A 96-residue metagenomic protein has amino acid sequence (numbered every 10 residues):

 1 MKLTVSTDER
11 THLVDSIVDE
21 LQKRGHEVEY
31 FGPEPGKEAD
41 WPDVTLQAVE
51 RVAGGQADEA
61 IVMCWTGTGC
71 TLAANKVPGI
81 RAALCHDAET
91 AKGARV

Functional and structural regions predicted by a protein language model:
K2-L3, A57-A60, G79-R81: Short active-site oxyanion
K2-S6, R10-L13, I17, D87-V96: C-terminal binding/interaction regions
S6, E29-G32, A60-C64: Short, conserved beta-strand edge motifs with alternating hydrophobic and charged residues
H12, G36-A39, D43, W65 (+2 more regions): Residues at secondary-structure transition points
D19-V28, G79: Short helix-loop-beta junction
E27-A39: A short beta-strand-loop structural module common to alpha/beta enzyme folds
D43-T66, L72: Short, structured active-site "lid" loops
V62-V96: Mid-chain, well-packed structural core segment of small domains
